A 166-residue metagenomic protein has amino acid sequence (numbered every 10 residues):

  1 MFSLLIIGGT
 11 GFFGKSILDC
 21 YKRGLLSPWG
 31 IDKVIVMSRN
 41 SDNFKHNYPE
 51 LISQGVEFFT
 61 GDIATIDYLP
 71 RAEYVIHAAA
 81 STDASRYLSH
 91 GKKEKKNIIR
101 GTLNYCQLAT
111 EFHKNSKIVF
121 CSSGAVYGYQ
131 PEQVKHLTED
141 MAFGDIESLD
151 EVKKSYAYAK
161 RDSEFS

Functional and structural regions predicted by a protein language model:
F2-S27: N-terminal Rossmann NAD(P)H-binding glycine-rich loop of SDR-like oxidoreductase domains
I6-I7, H77, K117-S122: Structural signature of the Rossmann-like NAD(P)-dependent dehydrogenase/reductase core
M37-D42: N-terminal Rossmann-fold cofactor-binding loop
T60-N97: NAD(P)H-binding glycine-rich loop region in Rossmannoid oxidoreductase-like domains and their noncatalytic homologs
K92, K96-L103, I146: Conserved internal alpha-helix in NAD(P)-dependent oxidoreductase domains
I99-Y105, A159-E164: Conserved catalytic Lys-bearing alpha helix of Rossmann-like short-chain dehydrogenase/reductases
L103-K154: Conserved Rossmann-fold NAD(P)-dependent oxidoreductase catalytic core, especially the SDR/UDP-sugar
S148-S166: Active-site Tyr-X1-5-Lys
